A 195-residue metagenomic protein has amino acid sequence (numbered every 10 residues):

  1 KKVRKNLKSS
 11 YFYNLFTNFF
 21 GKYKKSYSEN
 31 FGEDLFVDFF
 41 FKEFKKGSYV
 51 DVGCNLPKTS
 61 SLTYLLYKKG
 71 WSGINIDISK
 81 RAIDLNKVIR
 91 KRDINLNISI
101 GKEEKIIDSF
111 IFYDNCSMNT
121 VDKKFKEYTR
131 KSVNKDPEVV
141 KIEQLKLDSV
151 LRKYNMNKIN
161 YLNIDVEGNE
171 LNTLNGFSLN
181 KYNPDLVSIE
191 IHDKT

Functional and structural regions predicted by a protein language model:
K1-T195: Phosphate/nucleotide-binding beta-alpha loop and adjacent structural elements of enzyme active sites
